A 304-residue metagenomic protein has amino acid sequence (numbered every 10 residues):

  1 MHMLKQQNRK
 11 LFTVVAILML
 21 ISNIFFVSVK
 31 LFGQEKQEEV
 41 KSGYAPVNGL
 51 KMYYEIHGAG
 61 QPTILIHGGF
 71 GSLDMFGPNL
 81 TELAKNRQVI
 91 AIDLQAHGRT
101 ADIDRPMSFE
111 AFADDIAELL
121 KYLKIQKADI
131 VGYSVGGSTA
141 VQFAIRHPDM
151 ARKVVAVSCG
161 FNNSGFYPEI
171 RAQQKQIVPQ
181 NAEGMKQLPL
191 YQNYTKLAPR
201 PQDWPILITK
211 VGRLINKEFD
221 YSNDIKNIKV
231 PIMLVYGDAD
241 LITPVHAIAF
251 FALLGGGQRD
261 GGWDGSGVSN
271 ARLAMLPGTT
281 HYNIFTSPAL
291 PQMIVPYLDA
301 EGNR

Functional and structural regions predicted by a protein language model:
H2-T63, N86, G302-R304: Alpha/beta-hydrolase fold catalytic core
L50-R99: Conserved HGGG/HGGXW glycine-rich cap/lid loop of the alpha/beta-hydrolase fold
A91-V131: Active-site loop/oxyanion-hole signature of alpha/beta-hydrolase fold enzymes
S138-R146, K153-L190: Flexible "cap/lid" loop of the alpha/beta hydrolase fold
I208-D224: Active-site nucleophile elbow and catalytic-triad environment of alpha/beta-hydrolase enzymes
I228, L234-Y236: Short beta-strand/loop motif that positions the catalytic acidic residue of the alpha/beta-hydrolase fold
D238-R272, L276-T279: Conserved loop-alpha-helix segment in the C-terminal half of the alpha/beta-hydrolase fold that carries the catalytic
S269-R304: Catalytic active-site module of serine/aspartate enzymes centered on a nucleophile-bearing elbow/loop
